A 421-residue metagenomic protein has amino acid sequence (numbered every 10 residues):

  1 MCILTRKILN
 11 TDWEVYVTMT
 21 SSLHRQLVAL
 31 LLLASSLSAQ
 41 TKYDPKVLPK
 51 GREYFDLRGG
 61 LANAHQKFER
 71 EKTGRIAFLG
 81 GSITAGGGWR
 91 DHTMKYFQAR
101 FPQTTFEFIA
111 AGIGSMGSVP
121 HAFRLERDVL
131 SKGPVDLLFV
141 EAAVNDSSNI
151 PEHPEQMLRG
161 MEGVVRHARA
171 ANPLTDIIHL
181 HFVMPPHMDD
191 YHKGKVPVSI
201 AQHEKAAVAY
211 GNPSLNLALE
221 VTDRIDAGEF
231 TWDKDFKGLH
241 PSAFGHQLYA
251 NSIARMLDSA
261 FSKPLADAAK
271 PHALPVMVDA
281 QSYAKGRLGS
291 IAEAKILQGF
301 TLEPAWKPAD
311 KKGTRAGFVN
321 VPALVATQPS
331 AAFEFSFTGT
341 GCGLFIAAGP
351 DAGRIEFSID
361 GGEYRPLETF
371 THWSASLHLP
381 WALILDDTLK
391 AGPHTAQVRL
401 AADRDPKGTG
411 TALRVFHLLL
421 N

Functional and structural regions predicted by a protein language model:
M1-L79, I83-F106, G133-P134, E229 (+3 more regions): N-terminal secretory targeting modules
T41, D176-F182, P197-K234, Q247-F261: Extracellular serine-dependent O-acyl
D56-H65, R90, M94, V119-K132 (+2 more regions): Alpha-helical scaffolding within the catalytic cores of extracellular/periplasmic polymer-degrading hydrolases
R75-L79, E107-G112, D136-A142, D176-H181 (+1 more regions): Structural recognition of the beta-strand scaffold that forms the well-ordered cores of secreted hydrolase catalytic
A77-L79, W89-D91, P120-L158: Oxyanion-hole/transition-state-stabilizing segment in secreted/luminal serine hydrolases and related acyltransferases
S82-A85, I113-S118, A143-N149, V183-H187 (+2 more regions): Solvent-exposed loop/turn segments at secondary-structure junctions within structured extracellular/periplasmic domains
V144-N145, V165-A201: Active-site segments of SGNH/GDSL-like serine hydrolases that catalyze O-acetyl group transfer/hydrolysis on lipids
